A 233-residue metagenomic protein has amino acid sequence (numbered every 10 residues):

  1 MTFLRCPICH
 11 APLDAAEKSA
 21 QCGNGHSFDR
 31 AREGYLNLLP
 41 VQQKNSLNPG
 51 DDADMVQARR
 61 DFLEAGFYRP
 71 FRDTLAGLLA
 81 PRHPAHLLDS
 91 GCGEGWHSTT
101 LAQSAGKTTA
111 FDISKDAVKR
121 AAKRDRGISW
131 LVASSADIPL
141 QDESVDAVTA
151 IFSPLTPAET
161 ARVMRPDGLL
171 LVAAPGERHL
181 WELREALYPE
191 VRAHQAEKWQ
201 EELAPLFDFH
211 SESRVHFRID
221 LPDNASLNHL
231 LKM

Functional and structural regions predicted by a protein language model:
M1-N48: N-terminal auxiliary segments of SAM/dcSAM-dependent transferases
H83-G93: Conserved class I S-adenosyl-L-methionine
E94-A105: Conserved SAM-binding loop of SAM-dependent methyltransferases across substrates and taxa, primarily the Class I
S114-D116: Conserved SAM/SAH-binding beta-strand->alpha-helix loop
R126-I138: Conserved SAM-binding strand-loop segment of SAM-dependent methyltransferases
P157-L171: A short glycine-rich, Lys/Arg-flanked "PGG" loop and its adjoining helix->strand segment in the class I
L169-Q200: Conserved class I S-adenosyl-L-methionine
R218-M233: C-terminal helical/coil "lid" or tail adjacent to the Rossmann-like core of SAM-dependent
